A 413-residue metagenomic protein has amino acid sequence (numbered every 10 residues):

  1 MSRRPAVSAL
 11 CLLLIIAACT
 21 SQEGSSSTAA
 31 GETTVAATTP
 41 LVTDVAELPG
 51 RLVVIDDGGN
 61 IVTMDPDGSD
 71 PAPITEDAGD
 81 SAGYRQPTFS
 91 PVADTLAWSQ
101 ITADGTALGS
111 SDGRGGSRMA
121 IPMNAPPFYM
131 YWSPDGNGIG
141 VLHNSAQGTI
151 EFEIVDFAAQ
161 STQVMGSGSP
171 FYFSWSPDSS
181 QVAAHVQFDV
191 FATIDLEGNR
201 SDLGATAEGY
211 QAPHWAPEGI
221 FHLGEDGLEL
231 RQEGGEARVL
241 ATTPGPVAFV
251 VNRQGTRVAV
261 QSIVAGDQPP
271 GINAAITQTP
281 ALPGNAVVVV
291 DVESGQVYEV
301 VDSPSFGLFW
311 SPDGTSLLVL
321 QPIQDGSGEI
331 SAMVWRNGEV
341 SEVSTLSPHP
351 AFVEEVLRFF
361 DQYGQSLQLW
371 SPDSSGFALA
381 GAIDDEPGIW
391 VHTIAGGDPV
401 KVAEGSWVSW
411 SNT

Functional and structural regions predicted by a protein language model:
M1-A17: Sec-dependent bacterial lipoprotein signal peptides
C19-T413: Sequence signature of WD/YWTD-type beta-propeller architectures
